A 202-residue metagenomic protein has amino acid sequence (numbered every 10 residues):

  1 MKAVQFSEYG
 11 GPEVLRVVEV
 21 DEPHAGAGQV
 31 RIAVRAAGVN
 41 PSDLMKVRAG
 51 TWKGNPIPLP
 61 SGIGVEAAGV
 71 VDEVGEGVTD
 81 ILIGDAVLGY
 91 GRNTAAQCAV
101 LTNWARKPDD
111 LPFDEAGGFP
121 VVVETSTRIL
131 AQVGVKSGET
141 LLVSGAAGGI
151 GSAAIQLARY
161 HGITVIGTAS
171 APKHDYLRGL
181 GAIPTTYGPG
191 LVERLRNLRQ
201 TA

Functional and structural regions predicted by a protein language model:
M1-K2: Extreme N-terminal starter segment of soluble prokaryotic enzymes
G10-V17, P41-D43: Short N-terminal binding/cap micro-motifs at the start of the first secondary-structure element
D21-G38, T51-N93: Glycine-rich beta-strand-centered segment in the early N-terminal region that forms part of a ligand/cofactor-binding
A33, M45, V65-E66, E73 (+1 more regions): NAD(P)H dinucleotide-binding glycine-rich loop of Rossmann-like/cofactor-binding domains, especially the beta1-alpha1
L44-T51: Short Gly/aromatic-enriched secondary-structure transition segments
G84, A96, G138, G181 (+1 more regions): Local beta-strand N-terminus motif with an aromatic residue
P120-P189: Mid-domain Rossmann-like dinucleotide-binding core that forms the NAD(H)/NADP(H) cofactor-binding site
G190-A202: Short amphipathic alpha-helix with an adjacent loop that forms part of the alpha/beta core around
